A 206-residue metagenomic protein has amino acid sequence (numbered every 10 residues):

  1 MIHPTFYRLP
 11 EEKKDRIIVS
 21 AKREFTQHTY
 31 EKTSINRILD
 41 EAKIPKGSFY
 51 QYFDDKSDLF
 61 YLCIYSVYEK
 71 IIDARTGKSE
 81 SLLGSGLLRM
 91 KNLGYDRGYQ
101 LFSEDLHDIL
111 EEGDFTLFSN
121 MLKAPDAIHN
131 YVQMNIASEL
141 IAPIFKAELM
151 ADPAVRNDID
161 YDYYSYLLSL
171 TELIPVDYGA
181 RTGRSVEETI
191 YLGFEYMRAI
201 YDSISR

Functional and structural regions predicted by a protein language model:
M1-H28, R37: Basic, helix-initiating cap at the start of DNA-binding domains
K13, K56, C63, V67 (+4 more regions): Hydrophobic/aromatic residues within well-ordered alpha-helical segments
V19-R23, Q27, E41, D58-S81 (+1 more regions): Alpha-helical structural segments
E24, Q100, S203: Short alpha-helical functional segments enriched in proximate histidine and acidic residues
H28-D58, L62: Helix-turn-helix
T76-E80, G84, S119-D152, I159-Y166 (+1 more regions): Amphipathic alpha-helical packing segments from all-alpha helical-bundle domains
L88-Y131, N135, V176-A180: Amphipathic alpha-helical segments used for helix-helix packing
K146-A147, S169, I174-R206: C-terminal peripheral helix-coil segments that are non-catalytic and often amphipathic
